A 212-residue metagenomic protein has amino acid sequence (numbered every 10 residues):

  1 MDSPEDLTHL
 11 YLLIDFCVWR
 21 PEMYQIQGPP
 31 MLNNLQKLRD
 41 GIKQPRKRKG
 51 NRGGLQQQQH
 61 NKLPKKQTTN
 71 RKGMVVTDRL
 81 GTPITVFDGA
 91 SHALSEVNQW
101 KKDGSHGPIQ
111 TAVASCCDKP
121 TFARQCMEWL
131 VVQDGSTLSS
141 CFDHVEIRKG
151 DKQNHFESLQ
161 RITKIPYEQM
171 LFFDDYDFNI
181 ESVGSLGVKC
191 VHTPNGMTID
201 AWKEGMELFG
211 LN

Functional and structural regions predicted by a protein language model:
M1-T85, S95: Active-site neighborhood of HAD-like aspartate-dependent phosphohydrolases
S3-D6, Q153-L171, Y176-N212: Asp-based, Mg2+/Mn2+-dependent phosphohydrolase catalytic module
W19-P21, Q27, S105-G107, P120-A123 (+2 more regions): Short catalytic/ligand-binding loop motif for oxyanion handling, primarily in non-cytosolic enzymes, centered on
Q27-P30, W129-V131, G187-C190: Glycine-rich, phosphate-binding/catalytic loops in enzymes
N51, G73-V113, P120-R124: Short, acidic loop-to-helix structural element flanking the phosphoryl-transfer center in phosphate-processing enzymes
G89, C117-D118, G150-D151, D175 (+1 more regions): Short beta->alpha linker loops
C116-Q169: Substrate-recognition "cap/lid" segment bordering the active-site pocket of phosphatases
